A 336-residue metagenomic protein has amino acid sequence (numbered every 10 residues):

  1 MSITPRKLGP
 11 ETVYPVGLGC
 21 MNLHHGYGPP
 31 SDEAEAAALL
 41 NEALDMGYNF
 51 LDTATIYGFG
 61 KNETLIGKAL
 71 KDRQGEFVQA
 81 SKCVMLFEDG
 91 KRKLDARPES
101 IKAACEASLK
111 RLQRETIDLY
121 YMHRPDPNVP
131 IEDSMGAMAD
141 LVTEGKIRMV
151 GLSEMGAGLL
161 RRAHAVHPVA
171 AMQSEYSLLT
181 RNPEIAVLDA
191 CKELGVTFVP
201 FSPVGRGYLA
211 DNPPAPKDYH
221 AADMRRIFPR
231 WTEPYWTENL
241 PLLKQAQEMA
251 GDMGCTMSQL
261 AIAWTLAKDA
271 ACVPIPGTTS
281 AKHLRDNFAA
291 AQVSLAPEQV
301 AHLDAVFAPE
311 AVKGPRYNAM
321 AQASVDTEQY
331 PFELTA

Functional and structural regions predicted by a protein language model:
M1-F77, Y330, L334-A336: N-terminal binding-site loop/beta-alpha segment at the start of enzyme catalytic domains that lines or forms
G9-Y27, A80-K93, T116, Y121: N-terminal small/glycine-rich loop or linker at the start of catalytic domains across soluble metabolic enzymes
E11-V16, G47-N49, R73-F77, R114-D118 (+5 more regions): Short, well-ordered coil/turn segments that N-cap beta-strands
L18, A36, L51, I66 (+12 more regions): Conserved, mostly hydrophobic/aromatic
M21-L23, A54-I56, K82-L86, M122-P125 (+4 more regions): Active-site beta-loop-alpha junctions enriched in small/polar residues
E88-N182, A186, V196-T197: Glycine/proline-rich, positively charged, aromatic-decorated active-site loop/lid region on the catalytic face
P183-A221, T256: Aromatic-lined glycan-binding groove of carbohydrate-active enzymes
E193, A221-E248, D252, A267 (+2 more regions): Terminal-tail/helix-coil boundary detector
